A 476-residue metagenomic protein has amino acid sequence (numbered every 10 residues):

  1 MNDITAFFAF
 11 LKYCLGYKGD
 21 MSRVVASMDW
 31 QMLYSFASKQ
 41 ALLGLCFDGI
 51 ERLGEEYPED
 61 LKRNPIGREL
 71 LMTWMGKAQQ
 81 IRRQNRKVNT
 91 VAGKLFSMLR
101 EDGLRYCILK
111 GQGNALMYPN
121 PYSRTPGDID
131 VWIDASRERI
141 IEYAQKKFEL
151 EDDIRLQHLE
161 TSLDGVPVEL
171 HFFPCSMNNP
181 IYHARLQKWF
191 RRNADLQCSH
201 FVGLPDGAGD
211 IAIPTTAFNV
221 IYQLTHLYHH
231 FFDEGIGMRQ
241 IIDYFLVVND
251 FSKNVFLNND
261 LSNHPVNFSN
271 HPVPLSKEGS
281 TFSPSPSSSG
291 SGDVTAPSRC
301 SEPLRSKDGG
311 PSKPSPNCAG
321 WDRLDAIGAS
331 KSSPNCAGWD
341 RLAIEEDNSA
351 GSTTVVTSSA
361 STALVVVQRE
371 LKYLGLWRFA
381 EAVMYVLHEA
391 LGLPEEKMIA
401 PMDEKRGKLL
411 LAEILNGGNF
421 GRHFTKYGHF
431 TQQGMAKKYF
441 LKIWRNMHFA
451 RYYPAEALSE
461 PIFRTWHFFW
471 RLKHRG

Functional and structural regions predicted by a protein language model:
M1-G127, W132-F256, S361-G476: Conserved NTP-donor binding/palm subdomain of two-metal-ion nucleotidyltransferases/polymerases, i.e., the charged
L196-G207, S252-A363: Intrinsic disorder/low-complexity segments
